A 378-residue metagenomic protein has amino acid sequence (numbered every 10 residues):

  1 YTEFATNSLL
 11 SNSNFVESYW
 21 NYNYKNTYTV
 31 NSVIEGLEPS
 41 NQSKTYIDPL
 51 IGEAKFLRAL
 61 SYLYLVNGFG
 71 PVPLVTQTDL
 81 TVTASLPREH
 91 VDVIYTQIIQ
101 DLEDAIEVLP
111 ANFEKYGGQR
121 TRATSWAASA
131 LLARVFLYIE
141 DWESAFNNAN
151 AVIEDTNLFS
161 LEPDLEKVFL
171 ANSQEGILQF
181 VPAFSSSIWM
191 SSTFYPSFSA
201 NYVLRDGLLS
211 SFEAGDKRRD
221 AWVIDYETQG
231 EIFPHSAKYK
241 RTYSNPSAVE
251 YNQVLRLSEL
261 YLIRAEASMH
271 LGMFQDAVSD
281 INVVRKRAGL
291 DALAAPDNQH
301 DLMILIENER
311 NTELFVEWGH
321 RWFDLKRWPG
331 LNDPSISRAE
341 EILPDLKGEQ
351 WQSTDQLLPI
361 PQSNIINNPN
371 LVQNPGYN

Functional and structural regions predicted by a protein language model:
Y1-F69, S85, H90, L109 (+3 more regions): Conserved, well-structured interaction surfaces
P71, I99-E103, L109, S125-F159 (+2 more regions): Aromatic-residue-lined binding/catalytic grooves and analogous aromatic/hydrophobic interfacial grooves in multimeric
Q97, D297-N378: Long, intrinsically disordered, low-complexity segments
F146-L257, E313, W328, P334-S337 (+3 more regions): Hydrophobic-face positions in mid-chain alpha helices that act as interaction patches
